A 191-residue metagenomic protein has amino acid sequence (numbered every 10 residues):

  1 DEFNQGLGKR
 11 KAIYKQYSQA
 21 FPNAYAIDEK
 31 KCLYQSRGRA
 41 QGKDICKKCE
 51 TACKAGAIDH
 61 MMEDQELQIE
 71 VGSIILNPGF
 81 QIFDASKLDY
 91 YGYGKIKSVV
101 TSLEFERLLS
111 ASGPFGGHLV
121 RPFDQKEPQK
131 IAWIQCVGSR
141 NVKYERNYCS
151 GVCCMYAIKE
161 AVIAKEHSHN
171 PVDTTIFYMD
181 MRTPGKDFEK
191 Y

Functional and structural regions predicted by a protein language model:
D1-Y191: Residues forming the flavin
